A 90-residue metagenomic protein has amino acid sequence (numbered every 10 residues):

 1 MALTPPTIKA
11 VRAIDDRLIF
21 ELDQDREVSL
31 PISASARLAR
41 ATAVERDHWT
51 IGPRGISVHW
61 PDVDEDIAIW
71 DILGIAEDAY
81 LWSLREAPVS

Functional and structural regions predicted by a protein language model:
M1-S90: Motif-centric detector for short Cys/His coordination patterns
